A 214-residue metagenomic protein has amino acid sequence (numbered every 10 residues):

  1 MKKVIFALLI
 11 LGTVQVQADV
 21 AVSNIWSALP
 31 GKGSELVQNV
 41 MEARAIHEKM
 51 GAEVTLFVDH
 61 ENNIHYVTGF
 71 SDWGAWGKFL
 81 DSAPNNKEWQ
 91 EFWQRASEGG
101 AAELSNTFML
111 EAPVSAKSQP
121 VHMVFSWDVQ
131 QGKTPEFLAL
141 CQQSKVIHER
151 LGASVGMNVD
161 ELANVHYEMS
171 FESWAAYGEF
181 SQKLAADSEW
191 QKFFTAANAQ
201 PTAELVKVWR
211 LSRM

Functional and structural regions predicted by a protein language model:
M1-K2, V206: Generic cytosolic/nucleocytoplasmic N-terminal low-complexity/intrinsically disordered segments
K3-V16: Sec-dependent N-terminal signal peptides
Q17-Q191, T195-M214: Short S/T/G/P-rich N-terminal loop/turn motif that feeds into the first structured element of a domain
